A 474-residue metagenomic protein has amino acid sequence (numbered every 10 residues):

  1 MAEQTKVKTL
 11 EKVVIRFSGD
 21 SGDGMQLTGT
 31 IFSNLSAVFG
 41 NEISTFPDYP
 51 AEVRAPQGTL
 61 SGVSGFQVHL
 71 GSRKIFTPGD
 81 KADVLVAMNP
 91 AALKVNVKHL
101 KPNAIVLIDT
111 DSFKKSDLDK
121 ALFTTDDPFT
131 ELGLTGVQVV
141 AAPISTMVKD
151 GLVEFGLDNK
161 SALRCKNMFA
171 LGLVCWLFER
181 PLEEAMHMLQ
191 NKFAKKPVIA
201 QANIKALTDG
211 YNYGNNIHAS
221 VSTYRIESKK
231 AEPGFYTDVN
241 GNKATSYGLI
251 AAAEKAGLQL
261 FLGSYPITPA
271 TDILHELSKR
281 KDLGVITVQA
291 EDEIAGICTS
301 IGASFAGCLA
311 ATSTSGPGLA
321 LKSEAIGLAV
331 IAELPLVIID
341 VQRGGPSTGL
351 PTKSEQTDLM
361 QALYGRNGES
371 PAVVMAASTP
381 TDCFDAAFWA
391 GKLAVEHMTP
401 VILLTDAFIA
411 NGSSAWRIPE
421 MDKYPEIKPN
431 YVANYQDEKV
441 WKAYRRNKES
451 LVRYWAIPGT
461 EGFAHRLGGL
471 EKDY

Functional and structural regions predicted by a protein language model:
M1-A256: Active-site cofactor/cluster-binding pocket
K12, D150-V153, A219-G234, A252-Q259 (+4 more regions): Gly-rich Lys/Arg/Thr-decorated short loops/hinges at beta-loop-alpha junctions or inter-strand turns that position
K12-L100, Y247, L260-F261, T268-Y364 (+1 more regions): Thiamine diphosphate
T45-Y49, R180-A185, T314, M398-I409: Glycine-rich phosphate/pyrophosphate-binding loops and their adjacent beta-strand/loop elements at enzyme active sites
Y49-P50, L189, A206, E227-K230 (+4 more regions): A glycine-rich phosphate-binding loop feature that marks nucleotide/adenosyl-phosphate handling sites
G79, L134-V137, A141-S145, K353-I402 (+2 more regions): Conserved thiamine diphosphate
S116-L122, G151, S323, P346-T352 (+1 more regions): Glycine-rich, charge-decorated loop segments at or immediately adjacent to ligand/cofactor-binding or catalytic sites
A231, V239-G248, A256, A386 (+1 more regions): Flexible, low-complexity linker and terminal segments
